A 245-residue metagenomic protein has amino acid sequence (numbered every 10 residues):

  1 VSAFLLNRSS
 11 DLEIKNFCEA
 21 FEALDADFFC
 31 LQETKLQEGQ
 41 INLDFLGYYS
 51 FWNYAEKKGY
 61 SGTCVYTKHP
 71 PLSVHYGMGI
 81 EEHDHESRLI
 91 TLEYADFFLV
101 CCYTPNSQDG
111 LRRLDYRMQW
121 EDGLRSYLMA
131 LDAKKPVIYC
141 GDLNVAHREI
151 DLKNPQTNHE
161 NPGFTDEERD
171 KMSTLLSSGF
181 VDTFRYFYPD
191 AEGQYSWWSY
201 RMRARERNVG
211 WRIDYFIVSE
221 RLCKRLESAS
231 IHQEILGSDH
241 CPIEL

Functional and structural regions predicted by a protein language model:
V1-S9: Short, small-residue-biased leader/transition segments that mark boundaries at the very start of proteins
D11, Q37-Q40, Y60, Q108-L111 (+3 more regions): Short catalytic/ligand-binding loop motif for oxyanion handling, primarily in non-cytosolic enzymes, centered on
F17-G39, L99, L128-E149, T183 (+3 more regions): Active-site beta-strand/loop signature of hydrolases that rely on acidic residues for catalysis
K35, Q40-S107: Structured beta-strand-rich core segments of catalytic domains in phosphoester-bond hydrolases
Y49, W120-V209, I213: Metal-dependent phosphoesterases centered on the DNase I-like endonuclease/exonuclease/phosphatase
K58-S73, Q194, R201-K224: Conserved beta strand-loop-helix elements of the APE1-like EEP
K68, L92-A95, S219-E220, S238 (+1 more regions): Active-site beta-strand termini and strand-to-loop segments that position acidic
G79-I80, P105-E121, Q156-N161: Surface-exposed cleft-lining segments at the edges of enzyme active sites
